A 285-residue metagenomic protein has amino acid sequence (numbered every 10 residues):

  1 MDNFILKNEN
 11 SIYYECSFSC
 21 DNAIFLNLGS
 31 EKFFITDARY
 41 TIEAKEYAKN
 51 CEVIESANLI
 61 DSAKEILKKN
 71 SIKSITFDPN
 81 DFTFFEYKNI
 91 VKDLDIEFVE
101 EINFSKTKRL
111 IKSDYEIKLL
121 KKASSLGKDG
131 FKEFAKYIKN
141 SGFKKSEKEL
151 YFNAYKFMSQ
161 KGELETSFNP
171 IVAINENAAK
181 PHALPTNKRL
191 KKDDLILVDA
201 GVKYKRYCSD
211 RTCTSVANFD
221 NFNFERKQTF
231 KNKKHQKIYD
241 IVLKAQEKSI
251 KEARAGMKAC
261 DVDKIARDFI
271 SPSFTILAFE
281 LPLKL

Functional and structural regions predicted by a protein language model:
M1-L285: Active-site neighborhoods and metal-handling regions in enzymes and metal-associated proteins
